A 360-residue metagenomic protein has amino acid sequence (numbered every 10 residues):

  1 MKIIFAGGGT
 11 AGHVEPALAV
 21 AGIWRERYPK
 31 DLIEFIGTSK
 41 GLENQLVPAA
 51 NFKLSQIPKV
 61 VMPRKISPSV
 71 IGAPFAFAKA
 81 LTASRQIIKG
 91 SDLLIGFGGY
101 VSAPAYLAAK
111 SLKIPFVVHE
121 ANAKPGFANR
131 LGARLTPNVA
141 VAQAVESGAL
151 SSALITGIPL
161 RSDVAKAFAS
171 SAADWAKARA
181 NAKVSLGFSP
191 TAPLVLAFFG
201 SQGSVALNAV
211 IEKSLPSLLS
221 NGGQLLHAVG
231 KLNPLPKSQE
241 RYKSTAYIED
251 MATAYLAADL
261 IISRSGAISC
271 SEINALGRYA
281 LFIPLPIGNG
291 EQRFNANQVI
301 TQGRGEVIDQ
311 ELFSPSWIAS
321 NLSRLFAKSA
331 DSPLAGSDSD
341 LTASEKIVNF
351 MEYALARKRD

Functional and structural regions predicted by a protein language model:
K2-G8, K30-A76, T156, D309-E311: Conserved nucleotide-sugar phosphate-binding/catalytic loop shared by glycosyltransferases and other
G41, L46-A50, A169, A176-L260 (+2 more regions): Donor-nucleotide binding loops and adjacent catalytic segments primarily of GT-B fold Leloir glycosyltransferases
G41-Q45, L94-L112: An aromatic- and histidine-rich active-site surface loop
R64-L93, A103, S111: An amphipathic, basic-hydrophobic alpha-helix
S91-L93, L256-C270, R278: Acidic donor-binding loop of glycosyltransferase active sites
K110-A176, A180, S185: Active-site-proximal region of nucleotide-activated glycan assembly enzymes, centered on histidine/acidic-rich loops
Q302-D309, F313-A330: C-terminal "capping" alpha-helix adjacent to the active site of nucleotide-linked donor transferases in cell-envelope
N321-A327, S339-D360: C-terminal alpha-helical cap of glycosyltransferases
